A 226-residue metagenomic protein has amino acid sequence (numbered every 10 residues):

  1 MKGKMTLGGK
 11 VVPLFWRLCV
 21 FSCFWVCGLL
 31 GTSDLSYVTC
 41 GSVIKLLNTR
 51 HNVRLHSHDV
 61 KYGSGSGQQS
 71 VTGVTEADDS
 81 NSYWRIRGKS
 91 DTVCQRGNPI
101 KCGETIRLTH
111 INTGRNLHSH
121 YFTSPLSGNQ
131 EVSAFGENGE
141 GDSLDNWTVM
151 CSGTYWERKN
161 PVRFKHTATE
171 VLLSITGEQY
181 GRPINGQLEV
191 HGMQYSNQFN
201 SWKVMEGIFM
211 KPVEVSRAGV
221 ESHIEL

Functional and structural regions predicted by a protein language model:
K2, G8, V12, C23-L226: Lectin-like carbohydrate-binding module/patch detector with strong preference for beta-trefoil
F15-V20: Sec-dependent signal peptide hydrophobic core
